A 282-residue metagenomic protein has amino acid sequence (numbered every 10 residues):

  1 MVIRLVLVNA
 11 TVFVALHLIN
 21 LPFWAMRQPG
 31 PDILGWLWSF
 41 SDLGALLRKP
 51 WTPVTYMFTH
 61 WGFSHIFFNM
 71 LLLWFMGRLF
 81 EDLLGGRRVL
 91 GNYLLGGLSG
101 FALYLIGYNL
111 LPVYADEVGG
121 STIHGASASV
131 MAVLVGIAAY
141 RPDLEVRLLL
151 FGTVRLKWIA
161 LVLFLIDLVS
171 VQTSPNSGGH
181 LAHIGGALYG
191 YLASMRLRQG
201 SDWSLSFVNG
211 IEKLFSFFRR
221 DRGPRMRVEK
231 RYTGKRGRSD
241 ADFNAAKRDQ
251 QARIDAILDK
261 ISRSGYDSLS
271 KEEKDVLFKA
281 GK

Functional and structural regions predicted by a protein language model:
M1-F243, K247-R253, I257: A detector for small-residue-rich transmembrane helices and their helix-helix packing motifs
R248-K282: Structured cytosolic domains appended to multi-pass membrane proteins
